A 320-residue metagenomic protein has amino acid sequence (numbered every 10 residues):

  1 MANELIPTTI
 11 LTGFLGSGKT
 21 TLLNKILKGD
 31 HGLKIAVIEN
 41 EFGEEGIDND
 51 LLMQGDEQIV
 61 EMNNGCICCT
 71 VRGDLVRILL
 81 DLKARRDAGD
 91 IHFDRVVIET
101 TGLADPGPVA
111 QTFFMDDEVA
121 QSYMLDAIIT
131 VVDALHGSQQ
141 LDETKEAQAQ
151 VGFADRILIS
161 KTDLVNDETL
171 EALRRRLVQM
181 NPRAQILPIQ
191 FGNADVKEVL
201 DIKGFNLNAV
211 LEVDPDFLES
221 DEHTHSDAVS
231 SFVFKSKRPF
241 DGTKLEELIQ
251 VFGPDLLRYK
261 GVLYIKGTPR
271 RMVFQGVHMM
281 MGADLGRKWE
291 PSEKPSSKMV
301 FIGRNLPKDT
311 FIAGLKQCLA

Functional and structural regions predicted by a protein language model:
A2, A149, F153-S297, R304-A320: C-terminal accessory "lid"/substrate-recognition subdomains
A2-Q140: Nucleotide-state-sensitive switch-loop elements of NTP-binding domains
I6, S17, T21, T70-R77 (+10 more regions): Charged, alpha-helix-enriched surfaces in structured cytosolic catalytic cores of large nucleotide-utilizing machines
K28, I35-A36, D50, A88 (+10 more regions): A generic "cationic amphipathic patch" detector
L51, I59, A120-Q121, Q148-A149 (+2 more regions): Short secondary-structure boundary/capping segments
Q54, T112, E146, L173-R174: Residues in and immediately flanking transmembrane alpha helices
A134, S138-F153, I157: Flexible active-site lid/hinge loop adjacent to a nucleotide/diphosphate and Mg2+-phosphate binding pocket
